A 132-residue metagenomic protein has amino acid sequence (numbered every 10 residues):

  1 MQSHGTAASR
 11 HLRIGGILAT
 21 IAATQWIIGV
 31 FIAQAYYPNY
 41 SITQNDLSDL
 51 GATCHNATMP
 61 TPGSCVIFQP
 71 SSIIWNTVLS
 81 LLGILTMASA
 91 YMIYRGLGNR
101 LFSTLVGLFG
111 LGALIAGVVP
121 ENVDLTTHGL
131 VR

Functional and structural regions predicted by a protein language model:
M1-H11: Short, Lys/Arg-rich, polar N-terminal cytosolic tail immediately upstream of the first transmembrane signal-anchor
R10, Y91-F102: Membrane-interface helix-boundary motifs at transmembrane edges
R10-N39: N-terminal signal-anchor transmembrane alpha helix
G15, G98-G107: Membrane-interfacial loop-to-transmembrane alpha-helix junctions, especially the N-terminal start
N39-P70: Extracytosolic (periplasmic/ER-lumenal) interhelical loops and adjacent juxtamembrane/interface segments of multi-pass
T58-Y94: Individual transmembrane alpha-helix segments
L105-R132: Membrane-proximal helix-loop-helix units in multi-pass membrane proteins
